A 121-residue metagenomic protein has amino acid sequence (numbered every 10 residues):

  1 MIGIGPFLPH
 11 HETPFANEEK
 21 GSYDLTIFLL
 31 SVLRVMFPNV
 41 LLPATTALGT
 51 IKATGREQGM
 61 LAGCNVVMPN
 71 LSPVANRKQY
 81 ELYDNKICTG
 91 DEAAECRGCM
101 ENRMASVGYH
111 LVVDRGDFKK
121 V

Functional and structural regions predicted by a protein language model:
M1-F15, E19-T45, T50-I51, Q58 (+1 more regions): Conserved C-terminal portion of the radical SAM core fold that forms the substrate/S-adenosylmethionine-binding
K52-E57, L61-V121: Radical SAM enzyme core and accessory elements
